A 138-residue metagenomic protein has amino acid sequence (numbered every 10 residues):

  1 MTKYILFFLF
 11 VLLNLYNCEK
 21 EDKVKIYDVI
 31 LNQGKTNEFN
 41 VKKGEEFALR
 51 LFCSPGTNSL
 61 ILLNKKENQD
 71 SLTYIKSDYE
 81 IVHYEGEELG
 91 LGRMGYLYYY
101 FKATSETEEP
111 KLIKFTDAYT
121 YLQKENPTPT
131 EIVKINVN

Functional and structural regions predicted by a protein language model:
Y4-L13: Sec-dependent N-terminal signal peptides
L15-N17: C-terminal motif of bacterial Sec signal peptides marking the signal peptidase cleavage site
E21-L49, S54: N-terminal edge beta-strand
T57-N58, L63-H83: Short, solvent-exposed loop/linker segments at beta-strand-coil boundaries, enriched for Pro/Gly and Ser/Thr
G90-Y99: Aromatic sugar-binding surface patches on proteins that engage polysaccharides or sugar-phosphate polymers
F101-T116: Glycine-centered tight-turn and secondary-structure capping sites
K114-T128: Short, exposed beta-strand-loop hairpins at the edges of beta-sheets in extracellular/periplasmic proteins
K134-V137: Interdomain boundary/hinge segments at the C-termini of tandem beta-sandwich modules
